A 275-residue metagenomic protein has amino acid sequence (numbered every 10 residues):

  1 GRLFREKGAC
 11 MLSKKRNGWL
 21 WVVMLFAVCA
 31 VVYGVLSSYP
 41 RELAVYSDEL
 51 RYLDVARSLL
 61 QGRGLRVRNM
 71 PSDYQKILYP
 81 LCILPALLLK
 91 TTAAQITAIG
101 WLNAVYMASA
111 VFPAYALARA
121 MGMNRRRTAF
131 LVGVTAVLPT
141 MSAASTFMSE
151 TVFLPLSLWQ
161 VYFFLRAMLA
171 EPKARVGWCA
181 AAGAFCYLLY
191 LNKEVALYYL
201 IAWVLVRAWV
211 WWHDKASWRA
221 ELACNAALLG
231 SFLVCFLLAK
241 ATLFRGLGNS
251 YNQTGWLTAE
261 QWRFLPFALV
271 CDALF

Functional and structural regions predicted by a protein language model:
S37-L50, Q61-L84, T97: Membrane-proximal lumenal/periplasmic loop motifs of glycosylation machinery
Y46-S47, S72, S145-F153: Short acidic/glycine- and proline-prone juxtamembrane loop motifs at membrane-interface regions of multi-pass membrane
S72-D73, I77, L81, L89-F112 (+1 more regions): Loop-to-helix entry region of an early transmembrane alpha helix in multi-pass inner-membrane enzymes
W101-G122, W159-F163: Transmembrane-helix motifs of polytopic, lipid-linked glycan transferases
P113-A116, V152-A170, F185-C186, V204: Specific aromatic-rich, kink-prone transmembrane helix
A114-V137, P155, R175: Transmembrane-helix signature of polytopic, membrane-embedded enzymes that assemble or transfer cell-envelope glycans
V132, A136, G177-K193, G230 (+1 more regions): Membrane-interface alpha helices of multi-pass inner-membrane proteins
Y190, I201, A220-F275: Membrane-lumen/periplasm interface segments of specific transmembrane helices in polyprenyl phosphate-linked
